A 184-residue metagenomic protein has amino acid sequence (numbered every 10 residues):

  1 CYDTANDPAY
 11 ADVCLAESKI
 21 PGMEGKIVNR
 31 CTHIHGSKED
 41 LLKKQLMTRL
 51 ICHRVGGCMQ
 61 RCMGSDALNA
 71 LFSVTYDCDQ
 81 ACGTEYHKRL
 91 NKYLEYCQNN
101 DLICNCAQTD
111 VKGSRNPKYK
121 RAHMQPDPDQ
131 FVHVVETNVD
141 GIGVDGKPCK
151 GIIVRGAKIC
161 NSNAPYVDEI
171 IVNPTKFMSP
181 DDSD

Functional and structural regions predicted by a protein language model:
C1-Y2, P174: Generic N-terminal targeting/processing segments that precede catalytic cores or assembly contacts
Y2-C104, N163-A164, E169: Internal helix-loop-helix
C106, V111-D184: FAD-binding core of flavoproteins
